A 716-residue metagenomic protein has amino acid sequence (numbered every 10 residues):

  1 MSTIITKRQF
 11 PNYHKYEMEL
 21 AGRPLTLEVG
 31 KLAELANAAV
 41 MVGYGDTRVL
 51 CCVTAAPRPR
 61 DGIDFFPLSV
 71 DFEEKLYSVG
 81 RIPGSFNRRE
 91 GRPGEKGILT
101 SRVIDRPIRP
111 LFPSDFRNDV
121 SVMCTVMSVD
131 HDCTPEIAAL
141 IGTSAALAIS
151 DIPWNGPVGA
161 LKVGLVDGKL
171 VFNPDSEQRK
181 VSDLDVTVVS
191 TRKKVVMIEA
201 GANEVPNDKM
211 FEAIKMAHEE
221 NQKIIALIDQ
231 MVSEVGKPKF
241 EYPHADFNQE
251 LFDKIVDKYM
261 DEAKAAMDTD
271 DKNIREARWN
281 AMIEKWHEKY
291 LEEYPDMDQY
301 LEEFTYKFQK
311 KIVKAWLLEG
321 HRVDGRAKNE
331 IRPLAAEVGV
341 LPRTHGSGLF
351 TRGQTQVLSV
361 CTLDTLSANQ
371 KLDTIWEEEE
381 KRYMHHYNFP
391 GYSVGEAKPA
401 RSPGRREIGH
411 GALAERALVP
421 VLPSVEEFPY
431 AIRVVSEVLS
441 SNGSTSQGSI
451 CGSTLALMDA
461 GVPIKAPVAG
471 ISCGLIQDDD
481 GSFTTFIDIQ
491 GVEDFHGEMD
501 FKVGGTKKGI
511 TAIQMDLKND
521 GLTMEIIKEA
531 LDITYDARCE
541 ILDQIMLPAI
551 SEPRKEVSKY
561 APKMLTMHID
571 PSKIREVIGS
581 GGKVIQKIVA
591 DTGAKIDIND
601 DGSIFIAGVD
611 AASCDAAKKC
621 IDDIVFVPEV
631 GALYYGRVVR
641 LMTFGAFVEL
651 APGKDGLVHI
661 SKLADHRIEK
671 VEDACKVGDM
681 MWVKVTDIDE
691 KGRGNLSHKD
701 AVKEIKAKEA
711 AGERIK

Functional and structural regions predicted by a protein language model:
S2-A56, E241-E377, P562-E576, V584 (+1 more regions): Extended amphipathic alpha-helical scaffolds
S2-P243: Long, basic N-terminal domains or extensions that often function in RNA/ssDNA interaction or organelle/cellular
P24, A36-S121, V126-S128, C133 (+5 more regions): Glycine-rich, flexible beta-strand/loop modules in the N-terminal catalytic cores of phosphate-handling
A38-M41, C133-D151, V338-C361, N442-V462 (+1 more regions): Conserved phosphate/anionic-ligand binding catalytic regions in large, soluble enzymes, centered on
R106-S114, I149, V340, T365-A368 (+13 more regions): Conserved helix-loop functional segments at active or binding sites
S114-V120, N155-P157, I224-Y242, N273-I274 (+6 more regions): Flexible, glycine/charged-enriched surface loops at secondary-structure junctions
D151-M267, L457-K555: Mobile "lid/hinge" segments at catalytic clefts and subdomain interfaces of large enzymes
Y560-T566, P571-K716: Single-stranded RNA-binding regions, centering on S1/OB-family and related RNA-binding modules
